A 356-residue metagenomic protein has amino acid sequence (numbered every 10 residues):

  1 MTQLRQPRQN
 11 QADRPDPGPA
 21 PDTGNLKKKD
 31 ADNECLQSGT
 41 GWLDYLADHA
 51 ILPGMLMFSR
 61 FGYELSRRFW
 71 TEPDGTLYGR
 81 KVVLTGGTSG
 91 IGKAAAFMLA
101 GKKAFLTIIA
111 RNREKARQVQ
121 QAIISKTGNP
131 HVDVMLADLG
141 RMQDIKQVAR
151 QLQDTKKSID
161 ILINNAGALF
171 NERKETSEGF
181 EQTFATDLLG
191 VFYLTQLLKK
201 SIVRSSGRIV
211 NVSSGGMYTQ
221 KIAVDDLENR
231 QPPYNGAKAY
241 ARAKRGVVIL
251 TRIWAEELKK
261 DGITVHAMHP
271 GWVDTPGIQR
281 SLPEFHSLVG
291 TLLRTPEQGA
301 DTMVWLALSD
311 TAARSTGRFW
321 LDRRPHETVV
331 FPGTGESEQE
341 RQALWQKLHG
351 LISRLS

Functional and structural regions predicted by a protein language model:
M1-D13: N-terminal acidic, proline/glycine-rich, low-complexity intrinsically disordered segments
N10-A12, P17-P19, T23: Low-complexity, intrinsically disordered Ser/Thr/Pro- and acidic-rich segments
K28-R280, S353-S356: Rossmann-fold NAD(P)H-dependent dehydrogenase/reductase core
G41-Y45, I145, L288-V330, Q339-A343: C-terminal helical subdomain
E175-T176, Q279-P283, V329-T334: Short acidic, glycine/proline-rich loop/turn micro-motifs
E181, F285-H286, G333-E336: Short glycine-enriched, charge-decorated loop/helix-capping segments at active-site entrances that position
N229-Q231, P283-G290: A short C-terminal helix-loop "cap" of Rossmann-like NAD(P)-dependent dehydrogenase/epimerase domains
G333-S356: C-terminal segments of enzyme domains that contribute to small-molecule binding surfaces
